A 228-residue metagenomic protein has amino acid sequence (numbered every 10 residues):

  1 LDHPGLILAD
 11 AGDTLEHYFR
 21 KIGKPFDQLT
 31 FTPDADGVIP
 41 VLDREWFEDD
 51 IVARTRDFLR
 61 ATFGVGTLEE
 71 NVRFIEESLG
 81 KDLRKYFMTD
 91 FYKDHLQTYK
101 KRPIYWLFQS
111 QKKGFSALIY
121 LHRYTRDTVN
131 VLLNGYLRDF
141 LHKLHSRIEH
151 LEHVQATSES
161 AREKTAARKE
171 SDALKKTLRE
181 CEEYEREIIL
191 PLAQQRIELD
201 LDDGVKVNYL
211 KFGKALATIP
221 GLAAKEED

Functional and structural regions predicted by a protein language model:
L1-D228: Terminal accessory regions of large proteins
